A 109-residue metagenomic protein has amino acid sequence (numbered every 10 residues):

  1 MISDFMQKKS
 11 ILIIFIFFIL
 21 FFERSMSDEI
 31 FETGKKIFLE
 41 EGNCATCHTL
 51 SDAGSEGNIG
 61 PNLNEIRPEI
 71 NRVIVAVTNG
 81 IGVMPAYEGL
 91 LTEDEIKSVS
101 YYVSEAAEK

Functional and structural regions predicted by a protein language model:
M1-E32, A76-V77, L90, Y101-K109: Post-cleavage N-terminal segment of exported redox proteins
L20-E23, T46, E95: Amphipathic alpha-helical interaction segments
E23, N43, I59: Residue-level signal for beta-strand positions within conserved beta-sheet cores that form or flank
E29-L50, E65, N79: Sequence/structural segment immediately N-terminal to covalent heme-attachment motifs in c-type and related
A53-G54: Short, non-ligating residues that shape and space the ligands of small metal-coordination modules and catalytic
G57-K109: Extracytoplasmic electron-transfer domains, predominantly the class I c-type cytochrome c fold
